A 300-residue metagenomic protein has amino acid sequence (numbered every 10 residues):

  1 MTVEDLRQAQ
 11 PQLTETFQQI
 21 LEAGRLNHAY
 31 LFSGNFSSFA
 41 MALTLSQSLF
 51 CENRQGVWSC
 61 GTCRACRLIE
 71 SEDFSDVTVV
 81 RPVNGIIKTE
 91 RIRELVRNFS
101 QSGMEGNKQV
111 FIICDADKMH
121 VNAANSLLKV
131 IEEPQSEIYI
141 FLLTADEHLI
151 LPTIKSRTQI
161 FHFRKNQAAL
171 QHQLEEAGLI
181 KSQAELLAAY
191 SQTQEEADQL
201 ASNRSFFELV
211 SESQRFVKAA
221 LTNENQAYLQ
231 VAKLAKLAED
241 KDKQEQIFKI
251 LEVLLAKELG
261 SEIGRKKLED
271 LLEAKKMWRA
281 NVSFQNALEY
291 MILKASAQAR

Functional and structural regions predicted by a protein language model:
M1-C51, G56, A65-L68, S136-Y139 (+2 more regions): Charged, glycine-rich active-site and insertion segments that engage polyanionic ligands
E15-L21, T89-V110, K118, N122-K129: Conserved alpha-helical scaffold flanking the Walker A/P-loop in AAA+ ATPase domains
C51, Q101, E132-E133: Conserved amphipathic alpha-helical interaction elements at protein-protein interfaces in regulatory, energy-coupling
S59-K88: AAA+/P-loop NTPase substrate/partner-engagement loops
V110-I112, F141: Structural motif
D115-M119, E147: Conserved Walker B
N125-L142: Conserved catalytic/switch belt of AAA+ P-loop NTPases
